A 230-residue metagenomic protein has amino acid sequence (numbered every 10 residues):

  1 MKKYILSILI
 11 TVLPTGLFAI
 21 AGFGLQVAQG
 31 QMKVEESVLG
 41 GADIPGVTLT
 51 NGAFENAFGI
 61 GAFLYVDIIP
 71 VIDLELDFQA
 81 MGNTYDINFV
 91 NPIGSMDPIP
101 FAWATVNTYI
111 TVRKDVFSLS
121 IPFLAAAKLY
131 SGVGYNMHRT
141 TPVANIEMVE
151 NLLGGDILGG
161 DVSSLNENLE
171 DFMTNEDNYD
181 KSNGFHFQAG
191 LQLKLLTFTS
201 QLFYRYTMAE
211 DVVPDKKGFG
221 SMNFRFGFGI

Functional and structural regions predicted by a protein language model:
M1-G22: Cleavable N-terminal export/targeting peptides
A19-D67, G229: Short glycine/proline- and aromatic-enriched beta-strand/turn motifs that initiate or cap beta-hairpins
A19-F23, F58, P70-L74, F123-L129 (+3 more regions): Outer-envelope beta-barrel architecture signal
V27-Q31, F63-L152, I230: Gram-negative (and chloroplast) outer-membrane scaffold detector with strong preference for beta-barrel transmembrane
E36-V38, M81-D86, D177, S182 (+1 more regions): Predominantly the C-terminal beta-signal and adjacent terminal strand-loop region of outer-membrane beta-barrel
L39-P45, F89-M96, A144-G155, K217-F224: Flexible, surface-exposed loop regions and adjacent strand-edge segments of Gram-negative outer-membrane beta-barrel
D43-N51, I93-A102, F172-D177, A209-K216: Extracellular loop and loop/strand-boundary signature of outer-membrane beta-barrel proteins
F54-I60, A102-T108, A127, K181-F187 (+1 more regions): Residues that define the transmembrane beta-barrel architecture of outer-membrane proteins
